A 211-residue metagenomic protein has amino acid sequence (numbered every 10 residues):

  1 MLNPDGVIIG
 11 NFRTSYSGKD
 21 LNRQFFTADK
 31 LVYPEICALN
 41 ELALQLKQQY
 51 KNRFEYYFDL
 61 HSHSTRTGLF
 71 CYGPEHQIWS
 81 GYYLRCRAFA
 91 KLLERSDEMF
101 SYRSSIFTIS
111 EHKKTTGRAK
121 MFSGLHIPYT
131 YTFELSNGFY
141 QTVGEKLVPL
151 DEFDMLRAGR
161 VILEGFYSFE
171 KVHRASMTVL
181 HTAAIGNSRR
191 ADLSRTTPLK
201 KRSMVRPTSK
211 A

Functional and structural regions predicted by a protein language model:
M1-A211: Structured catalytic-domain cores with a bias toward divalent-metal coordination
